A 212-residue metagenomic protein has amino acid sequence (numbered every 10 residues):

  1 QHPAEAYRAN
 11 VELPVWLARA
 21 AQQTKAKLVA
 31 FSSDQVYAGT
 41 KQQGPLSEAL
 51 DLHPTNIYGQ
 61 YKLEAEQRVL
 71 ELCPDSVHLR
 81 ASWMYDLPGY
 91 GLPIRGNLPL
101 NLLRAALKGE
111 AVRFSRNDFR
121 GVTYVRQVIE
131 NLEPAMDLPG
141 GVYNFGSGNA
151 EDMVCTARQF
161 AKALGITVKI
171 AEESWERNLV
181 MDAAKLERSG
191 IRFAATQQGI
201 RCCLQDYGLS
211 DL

Functional and structural regions predicted by a protein language model:
Q1-V11, Q22: NAD(P)H-binding glycine-rich loop region in Rossmannoid oxidoreductase-like domains and their noncatalytic homologs
R8, E12-L13, V36-L79, Y85 (+1 more regions): Catalytic helix-loop patch of NAD(P)-dependent Rossmann-fold dehydrogenases
V15-A20, Q127: Conserved mid-core alpha-helix of short-chain dehydrogenase/reductase
Q23-K27: A short helix->loop->beta-strand "cap" motif at the edges of active sites that frequently abuts
Q67-R120, Q127: NAD(P)-dependent short-chain dehydrogenase/reductase
I129-R177, D182-A183, D211-L212: Mid/C-terminal beta-alpha module of Rossmann-like enzyme folds, strongest in SDR-family dehydrogenases/epimerases
T196-L212: Amphipathic terminal alpha-helices
